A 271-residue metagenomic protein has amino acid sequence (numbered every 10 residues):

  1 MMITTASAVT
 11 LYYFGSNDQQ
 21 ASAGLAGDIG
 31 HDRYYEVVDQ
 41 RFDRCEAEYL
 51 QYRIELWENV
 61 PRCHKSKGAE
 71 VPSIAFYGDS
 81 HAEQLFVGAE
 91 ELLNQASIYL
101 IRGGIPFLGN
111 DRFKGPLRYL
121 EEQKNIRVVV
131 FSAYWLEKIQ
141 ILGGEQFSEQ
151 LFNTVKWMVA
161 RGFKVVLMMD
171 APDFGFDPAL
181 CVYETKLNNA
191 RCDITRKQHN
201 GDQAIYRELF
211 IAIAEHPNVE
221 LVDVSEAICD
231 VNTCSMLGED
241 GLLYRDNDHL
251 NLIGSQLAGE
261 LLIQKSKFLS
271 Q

Functional and structural regions predicted by a protein language model:
M1-Q271: Extracellular/periplasmic envelope-modification machinery, especially enzymes that add or remove acyl/ester groups on
